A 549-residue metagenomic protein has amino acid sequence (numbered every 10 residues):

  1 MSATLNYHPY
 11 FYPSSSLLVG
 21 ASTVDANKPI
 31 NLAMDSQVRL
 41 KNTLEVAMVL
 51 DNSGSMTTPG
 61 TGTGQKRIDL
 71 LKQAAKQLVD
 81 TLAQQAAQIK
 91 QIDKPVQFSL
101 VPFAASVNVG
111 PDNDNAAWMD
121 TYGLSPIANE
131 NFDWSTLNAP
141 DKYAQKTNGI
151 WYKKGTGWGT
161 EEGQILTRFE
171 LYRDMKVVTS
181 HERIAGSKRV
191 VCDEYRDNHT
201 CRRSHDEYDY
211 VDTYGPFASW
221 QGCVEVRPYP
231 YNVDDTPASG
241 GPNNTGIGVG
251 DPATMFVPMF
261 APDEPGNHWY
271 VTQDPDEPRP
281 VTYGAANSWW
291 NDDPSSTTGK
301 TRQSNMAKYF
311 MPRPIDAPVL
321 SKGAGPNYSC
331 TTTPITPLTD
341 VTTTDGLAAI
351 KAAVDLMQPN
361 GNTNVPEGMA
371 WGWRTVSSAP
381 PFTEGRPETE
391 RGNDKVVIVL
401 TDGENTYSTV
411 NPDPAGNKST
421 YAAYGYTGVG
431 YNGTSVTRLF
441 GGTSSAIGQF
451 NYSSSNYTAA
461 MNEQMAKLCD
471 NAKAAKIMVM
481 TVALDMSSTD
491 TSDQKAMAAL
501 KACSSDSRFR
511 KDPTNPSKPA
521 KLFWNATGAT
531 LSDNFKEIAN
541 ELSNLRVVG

Functional and structural regions predicted by a protein language model:
M1-G549: P/S/T/G-enriched low-complexity
